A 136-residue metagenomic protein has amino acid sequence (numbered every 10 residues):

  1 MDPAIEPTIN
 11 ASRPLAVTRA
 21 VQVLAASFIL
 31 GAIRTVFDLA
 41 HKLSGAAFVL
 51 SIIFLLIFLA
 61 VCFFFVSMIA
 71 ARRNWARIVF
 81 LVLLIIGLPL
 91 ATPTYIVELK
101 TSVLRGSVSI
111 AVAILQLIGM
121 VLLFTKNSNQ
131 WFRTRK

Functional and structural regions predicted by a protein language model:
M1-K136: Topology signature of small-to-medium multi-pass alpha-helical membrane proteins
